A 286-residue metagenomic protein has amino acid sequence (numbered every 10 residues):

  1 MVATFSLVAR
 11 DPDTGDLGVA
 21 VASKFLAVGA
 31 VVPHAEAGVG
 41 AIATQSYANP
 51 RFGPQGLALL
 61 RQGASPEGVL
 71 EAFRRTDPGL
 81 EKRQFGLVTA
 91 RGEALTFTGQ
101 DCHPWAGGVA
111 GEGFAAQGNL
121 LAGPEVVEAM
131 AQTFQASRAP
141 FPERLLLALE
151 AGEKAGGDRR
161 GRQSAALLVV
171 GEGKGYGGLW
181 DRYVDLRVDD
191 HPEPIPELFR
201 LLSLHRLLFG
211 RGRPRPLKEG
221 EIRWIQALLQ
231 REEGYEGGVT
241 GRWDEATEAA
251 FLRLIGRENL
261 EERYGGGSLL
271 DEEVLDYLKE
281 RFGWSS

Functional and structural regions predicted by a protein language model:
M1-E219: N-terminal nucleophile
R213-S286: Short acidic, glycine/serine/threonine-rich helix-capping segments at coil-helix boundaries
